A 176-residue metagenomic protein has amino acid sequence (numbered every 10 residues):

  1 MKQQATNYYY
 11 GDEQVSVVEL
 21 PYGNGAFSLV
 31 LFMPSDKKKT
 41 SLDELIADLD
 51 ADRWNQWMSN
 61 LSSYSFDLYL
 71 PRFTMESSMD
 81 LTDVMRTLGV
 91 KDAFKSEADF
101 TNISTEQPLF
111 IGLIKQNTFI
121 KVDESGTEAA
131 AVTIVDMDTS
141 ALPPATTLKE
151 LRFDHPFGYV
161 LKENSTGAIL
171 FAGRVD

Functional and structural regions predicted by a protein language model:
M1-D176: Mature hydrolase/peptidase catalytic cores and their serpin-fold inhibitory cores, especially in secreted
